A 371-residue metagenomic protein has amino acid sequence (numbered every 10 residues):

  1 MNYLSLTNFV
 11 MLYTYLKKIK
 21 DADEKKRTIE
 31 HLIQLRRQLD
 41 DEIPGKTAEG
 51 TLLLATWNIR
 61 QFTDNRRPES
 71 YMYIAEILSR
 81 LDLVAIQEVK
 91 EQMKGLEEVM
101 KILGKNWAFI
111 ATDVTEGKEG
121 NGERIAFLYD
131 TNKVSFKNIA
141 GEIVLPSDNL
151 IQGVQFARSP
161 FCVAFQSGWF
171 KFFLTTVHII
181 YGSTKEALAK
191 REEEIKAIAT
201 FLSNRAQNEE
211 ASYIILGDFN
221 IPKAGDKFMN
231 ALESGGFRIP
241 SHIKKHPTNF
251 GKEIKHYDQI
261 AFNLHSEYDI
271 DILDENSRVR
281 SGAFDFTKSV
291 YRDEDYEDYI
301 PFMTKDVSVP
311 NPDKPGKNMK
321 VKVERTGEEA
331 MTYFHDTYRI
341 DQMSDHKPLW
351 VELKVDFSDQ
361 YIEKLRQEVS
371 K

Functional and structural regions predicted by a protein language model:
M1-D41, M93, N204-A211, I221-K371: Metal-dependent phosphoester-hydrolase catalytic domains
K46-G50, I77-S79, I102-G104, K118-G122 (+6 more regions): Extracellular/periplasmic catalytic domains that process cell-envelope and extracellular macromolecules
T51, I59-P68, L150, S183-K190: Acidic/histidine-rich helix-loop elements that form or flank divalent-metal/phosphate-binding sites at the catalytic
T51-Q61, N138-E142, K171-Y181: Active-site-proximal beta-strand elements of phosphoester/diester hydrolases
L54-I59, I77-E97, L128, V163 (+3 more regions): Active-site beta-strand/loop signature of hydrolases that rely on acidic residues for catalysis
S70-I74, Q92-G95, V99, R124 (+5 more regions): Stable alpha-helical elements in mature extracytoplasmic
L83, E88-K171: Structured beta-strand-rich core segments of catalytic domains in phosphoester-bond hydrolases
S167-K196, T200, S370: Metal-dependent phosphoester/phosphodiester hydrolase catalytic core
